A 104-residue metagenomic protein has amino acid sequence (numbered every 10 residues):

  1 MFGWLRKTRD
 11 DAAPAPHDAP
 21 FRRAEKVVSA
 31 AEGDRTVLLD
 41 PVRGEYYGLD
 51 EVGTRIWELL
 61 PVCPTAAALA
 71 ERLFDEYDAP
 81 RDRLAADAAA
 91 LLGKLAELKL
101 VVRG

Functional and structural regions predicted by a protein language model:
M1-R9, E32, V42-G104: Long, charge-rich, low-complexity alpha-helical segments
M1-V28: Hydrophobic packing positions characteristic of elongated beta-solenoid/beta-helix-type spike/fiber shafts
